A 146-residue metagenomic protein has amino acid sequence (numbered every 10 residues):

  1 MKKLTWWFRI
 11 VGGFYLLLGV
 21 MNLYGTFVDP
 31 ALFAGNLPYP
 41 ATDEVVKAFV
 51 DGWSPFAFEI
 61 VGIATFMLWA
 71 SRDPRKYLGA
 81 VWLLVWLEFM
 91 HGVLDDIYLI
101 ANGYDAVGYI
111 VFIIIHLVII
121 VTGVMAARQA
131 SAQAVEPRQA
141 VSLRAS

Functional and structural regions predicted by a protein language model:
M1-L18: Cytosolic juxtamembrane helix and N-cap/initiation of the first transmembrane helix
K2-W6, E44-V50, W69-G79, G103-V107: Juxtamembrane loop-transmembrane helix junctions in multi-pass integral membrane proteins, especially the extracellular
F14-W53, A57: Hydrophobic transmembrane helix segments
L17, K47-W69, L83-M90: Core segments of alpha-helical transmembrane spans in multipass integral membrane proteins
G79-D96, I115-I119: Hydrophobic alpha-helical membrane segments
A101-I115: Non-cytosolic membrane-interface motifs at loop->transmembrane helix junctions
L117-P137: Membrane-water interface at the C-terminal end of transmembrane alpha helices
V135-S146: Short, highly charged, low-complexity non-transmembrane loops/tails of multi-pass membrane proteins
